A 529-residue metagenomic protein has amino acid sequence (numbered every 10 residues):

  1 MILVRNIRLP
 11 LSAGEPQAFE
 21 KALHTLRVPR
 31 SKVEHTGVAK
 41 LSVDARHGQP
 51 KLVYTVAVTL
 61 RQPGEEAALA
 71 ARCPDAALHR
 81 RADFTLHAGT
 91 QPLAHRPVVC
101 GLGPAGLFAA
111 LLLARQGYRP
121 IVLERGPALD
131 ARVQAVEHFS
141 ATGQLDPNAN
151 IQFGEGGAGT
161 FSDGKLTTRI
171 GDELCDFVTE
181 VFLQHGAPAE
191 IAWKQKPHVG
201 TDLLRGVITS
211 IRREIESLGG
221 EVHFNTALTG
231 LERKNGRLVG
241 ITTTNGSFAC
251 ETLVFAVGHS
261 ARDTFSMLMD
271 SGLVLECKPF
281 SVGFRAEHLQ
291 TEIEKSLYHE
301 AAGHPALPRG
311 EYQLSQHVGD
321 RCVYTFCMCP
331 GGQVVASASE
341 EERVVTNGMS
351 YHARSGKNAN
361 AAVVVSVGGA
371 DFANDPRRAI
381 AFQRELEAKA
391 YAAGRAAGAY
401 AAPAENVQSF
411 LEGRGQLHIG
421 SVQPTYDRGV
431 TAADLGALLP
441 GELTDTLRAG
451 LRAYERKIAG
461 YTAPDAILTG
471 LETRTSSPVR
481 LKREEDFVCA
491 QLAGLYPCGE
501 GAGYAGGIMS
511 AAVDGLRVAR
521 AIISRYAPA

Functional and structural regions predicted by a protein language model:
M1-P50, V56-H185, A189-A529: Residues forming the flavin
